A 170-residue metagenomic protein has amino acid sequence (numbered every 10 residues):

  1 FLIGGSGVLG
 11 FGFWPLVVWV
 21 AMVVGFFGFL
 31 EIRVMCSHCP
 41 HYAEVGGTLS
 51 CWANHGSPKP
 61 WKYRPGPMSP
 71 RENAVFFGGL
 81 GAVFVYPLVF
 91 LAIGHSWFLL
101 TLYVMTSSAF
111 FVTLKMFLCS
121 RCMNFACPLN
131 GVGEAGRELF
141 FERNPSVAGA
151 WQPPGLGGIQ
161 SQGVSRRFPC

Functional and structural regions predicted by a protein language model:
F1-L2, M68-L88: Core segments of transmembrane alpha-helices that mediate helix-helix packing or line hydrophobic substrate/ligand
G5-W19, F90-L100: Helix-coil boundary and interhelical linker segments in multi-pass alpha-helical membrane proteins
F11-H41, T106-M116: Hydrophobic alpha-helical membrane-embedded segments
C36-Y42, C51, C119-C122, C127: Short cysteine clusters
A43-G46, H55, A126, G131: Cys/His-rich microdomains that often coordinate metals
G47-E72, E142: Short membrane-interface loop/juxtamembrane segments of multi-pass integral membrane proteins
G94-E134: Alpha-helical transmembrane segments and their immediate juxtamembrane interface regions
F117-C170: Cytosolic/matrix-facing juxtamembrane and C-terminal tails of multi-pass cellular membrane proteins
